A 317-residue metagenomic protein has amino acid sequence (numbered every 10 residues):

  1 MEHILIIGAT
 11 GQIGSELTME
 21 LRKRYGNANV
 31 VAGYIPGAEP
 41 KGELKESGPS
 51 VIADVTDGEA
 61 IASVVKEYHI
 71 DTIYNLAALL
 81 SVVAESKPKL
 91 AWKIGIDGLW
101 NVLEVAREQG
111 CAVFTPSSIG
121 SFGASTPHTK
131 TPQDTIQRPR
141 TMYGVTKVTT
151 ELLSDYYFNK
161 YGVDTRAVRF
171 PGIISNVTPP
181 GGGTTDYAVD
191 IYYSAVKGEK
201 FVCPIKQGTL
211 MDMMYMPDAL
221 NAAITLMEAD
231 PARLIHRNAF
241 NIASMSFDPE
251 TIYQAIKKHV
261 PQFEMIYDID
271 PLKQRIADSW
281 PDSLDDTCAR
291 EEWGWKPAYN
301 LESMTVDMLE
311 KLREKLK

Functional and structural regions predicted by a protein language model:
H3-R24: N-terminal Rossmann NAD(P)H-binding glycine-rich loop of SDR-like oxidoreductase domains
K45-D57: Rossmann-fold cofactor-recognition segment
V55-I94: NAD(P)H-binding glycine-rich loop region in Rossmannoid oxidoreductase-like domains and their noncatalytic homologs
N75, W100-M142: Conserved Rossmann-fold NAD(P)-dependent oxidoreductase catalytic core, especially the SDR/UDP-sugar
W92-L99, T146-K147: Short alpha-helix in the Rossmann-fold core of NAD(P)-dependent oxidoreductases
P127, R140-R166: Active-site Tyr-X1-5-Lys
D155-L210, M216-L220: NAD(P)-dependent short-chain dehydrogenase/reductase
P204-K206, D212-K317: C-terminal substrate-binding subdomain of Rossmann-fold SDR/epimerase-dehydratase oxidoreductases
